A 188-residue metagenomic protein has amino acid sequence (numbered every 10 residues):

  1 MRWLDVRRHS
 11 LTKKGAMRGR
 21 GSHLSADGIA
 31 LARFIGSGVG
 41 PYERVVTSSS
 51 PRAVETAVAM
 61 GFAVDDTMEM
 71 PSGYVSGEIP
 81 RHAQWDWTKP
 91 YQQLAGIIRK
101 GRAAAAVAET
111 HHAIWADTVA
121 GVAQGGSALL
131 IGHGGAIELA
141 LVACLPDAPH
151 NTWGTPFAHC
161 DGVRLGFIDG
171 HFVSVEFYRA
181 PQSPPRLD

Functional and structural regions predicted by a protein language model:
M1, G73-K89, Q124-G126, V142-D188: Acidic, low-complexity terminal tails and accessory targeting/binding regions of phosphate-metabolizing enzymes
M1-T67, K100-G101, H159-C160: Active-site-proximal alpha-helix that buttresses catalytic centers in soluble enzyme cores
L4, Q124-G135: Generic beta-sheet signal
T12, A136-I137: Short active-site segment of divalent metal-dependent hydrolases/proteases that encodes the spacing between
V39-P41, G121-G126: Glycine-rich phosphate-binding loop signature in dinucleotide/nucleotide-binding domains
G40-E69, Q92-G96, V142, G166-D188: Conserved histidine-centered catalytic loops in small-molecule metabolism enzymes
A59-W115: Phosphate-handling substructures
H112-Q124: A short, acidic, amphipathic alpha-helical segment used as a generic capping/interface helix at domain edges
